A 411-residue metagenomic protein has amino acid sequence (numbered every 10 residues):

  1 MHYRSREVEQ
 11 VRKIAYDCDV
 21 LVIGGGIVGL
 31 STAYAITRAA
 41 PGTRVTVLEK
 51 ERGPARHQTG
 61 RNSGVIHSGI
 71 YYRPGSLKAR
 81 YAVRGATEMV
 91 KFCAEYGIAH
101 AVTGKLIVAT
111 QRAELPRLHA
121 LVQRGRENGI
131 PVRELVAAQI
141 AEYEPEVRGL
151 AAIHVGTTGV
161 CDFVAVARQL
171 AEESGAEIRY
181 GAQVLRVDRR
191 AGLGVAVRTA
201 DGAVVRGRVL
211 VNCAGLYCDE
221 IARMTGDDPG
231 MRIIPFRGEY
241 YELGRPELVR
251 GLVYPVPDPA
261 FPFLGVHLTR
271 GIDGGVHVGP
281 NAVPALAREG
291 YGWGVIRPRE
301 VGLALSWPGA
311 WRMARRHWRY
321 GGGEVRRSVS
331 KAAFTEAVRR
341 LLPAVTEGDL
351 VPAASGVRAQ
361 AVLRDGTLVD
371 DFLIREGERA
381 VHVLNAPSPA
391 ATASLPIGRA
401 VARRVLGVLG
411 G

Functional and structural regions predicted by a protein language model:
R12-V28, T46: Beta1/beta-strand and adjacent pyrophosphate-binding region of the FAD-binding site in flavoprotein oxidoreductases
A15, A99-A109, L121, E134 (+4 more regions): Helix-loop-beta segment of a Rossmann-like dinucleotide-binding subdomain
S31, V187-I296: Flavin-dependent oxidoreductases
T37-R61: Glycine-rich FAD pyrophosphate-binding loop
G64-Q139, G149, G265-H267, G275 (+2 more regions): Dinucleotide-binding Rossmann-like beta1-alpha1 core, especially the glycine-rich loop that anchors the ADP
R73-R84, V108-R117, I153-A171, R179 (+2 more regions): Short beta-strand to alpha-helix junction loop
I153-V209, C213, Y217-E220, A393-L406: Helical element adjacent to the flavin cofactor pocket in flavoenzyme catalytic cores
F263, W293, W311-G411: C-terminal catalytic lobe of FAD-dependent flavoproteins
